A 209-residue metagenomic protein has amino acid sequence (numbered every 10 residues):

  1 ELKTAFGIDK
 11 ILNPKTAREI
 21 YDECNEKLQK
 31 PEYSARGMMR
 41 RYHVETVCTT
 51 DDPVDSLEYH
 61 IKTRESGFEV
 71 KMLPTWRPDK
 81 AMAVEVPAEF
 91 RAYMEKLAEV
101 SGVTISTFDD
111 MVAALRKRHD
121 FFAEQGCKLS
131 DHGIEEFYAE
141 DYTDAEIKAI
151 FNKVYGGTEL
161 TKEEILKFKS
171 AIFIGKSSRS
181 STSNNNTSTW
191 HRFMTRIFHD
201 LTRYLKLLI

Functional and structural regions predicted by a protein language model:
E1-S181: Metal-cofactor-binding active-site regions of metalloenzymes
E159-I209: Long, well-ordered mid-to-C-terminal structural blocks that present hydrophobic/aromatic surfaces
